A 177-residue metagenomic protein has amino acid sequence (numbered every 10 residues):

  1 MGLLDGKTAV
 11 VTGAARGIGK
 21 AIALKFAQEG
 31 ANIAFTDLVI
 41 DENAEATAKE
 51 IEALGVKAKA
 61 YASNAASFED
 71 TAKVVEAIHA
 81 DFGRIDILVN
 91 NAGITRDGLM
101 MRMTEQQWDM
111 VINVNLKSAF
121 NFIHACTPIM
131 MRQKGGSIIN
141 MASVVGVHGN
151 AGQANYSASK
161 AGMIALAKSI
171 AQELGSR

Functional and structural regions predicted by a protein language model:
E29-A46: Conserved glycine-rich Rossmann-like NAD(P)H-binding loop of the short-chain dehydrogenase/reductase
D41, A62-V74, E105: The beta1-alpha1 cofactor-binding region of Rossmann-like NAD(H)/NADP(H)-dependent oxidoreductases
L99-M100, T104-I112: Substrate-binding pocket helix/loop in short-chain dehydrogenase/reductase
M101, H148-A154, S176-R177: Active-site loop immediately N-terminal to the catalytic Tyr-X3-Lys motif of short-chain dehydrogenase/reductase
I123, S159, A167: Active-site helix of classical SDR
P128, Q172-S176: Alpha-helical segment proximal to the catalytic Tyr-Lys
S143: Residue(s) in the substrate-gating loop at a strand-loop-helix junction that position the organic substrate next
